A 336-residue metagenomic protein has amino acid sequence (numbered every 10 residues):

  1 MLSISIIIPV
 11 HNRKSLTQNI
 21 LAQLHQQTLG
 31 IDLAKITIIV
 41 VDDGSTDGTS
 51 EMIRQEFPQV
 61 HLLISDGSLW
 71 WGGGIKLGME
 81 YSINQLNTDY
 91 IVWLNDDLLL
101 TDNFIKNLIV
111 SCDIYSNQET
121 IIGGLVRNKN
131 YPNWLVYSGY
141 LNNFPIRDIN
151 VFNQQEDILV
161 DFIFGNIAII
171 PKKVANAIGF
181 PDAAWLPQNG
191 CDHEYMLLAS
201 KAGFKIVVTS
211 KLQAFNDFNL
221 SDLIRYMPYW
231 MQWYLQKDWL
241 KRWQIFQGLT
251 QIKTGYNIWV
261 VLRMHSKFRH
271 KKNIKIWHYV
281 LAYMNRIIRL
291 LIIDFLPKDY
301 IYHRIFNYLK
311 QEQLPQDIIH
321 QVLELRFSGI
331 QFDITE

Functional and structural regions predicted by a protein language model:
R13-T28: Short, well-formed alpha-helical segments that are part of the catalytic scaffolds of diverse glycosyltransferases
D42-E51: A conserved acidic beta->alpha catalytic loop
S65-Q85: Glycine-rich, basic loop-to-helix element that forms the pyrophosphate-binding segment of sugar-nucleotide handling
N87-L99: Short beta-strand-to-loop acidic/aromatic patch adjacent to the donor-nucleotide binding site
L99-Y137: Conserved donor NDP-sugar-binding/catalytic core segment of glycosyltransferases
I149-I170, I245-L249: A recurrent flexible, glycine/aromatic-enriched loop bordering the glycosyltransferase active site that acts as
A168, V174-G179, W185-L212, F218: A short, conserved alpha-helix in the catalytic core of glycosyltransferases
K205-H303: Active-site-adjacent helix/loop segment of glycosyltransferases that harbors family-specific signature motifs
